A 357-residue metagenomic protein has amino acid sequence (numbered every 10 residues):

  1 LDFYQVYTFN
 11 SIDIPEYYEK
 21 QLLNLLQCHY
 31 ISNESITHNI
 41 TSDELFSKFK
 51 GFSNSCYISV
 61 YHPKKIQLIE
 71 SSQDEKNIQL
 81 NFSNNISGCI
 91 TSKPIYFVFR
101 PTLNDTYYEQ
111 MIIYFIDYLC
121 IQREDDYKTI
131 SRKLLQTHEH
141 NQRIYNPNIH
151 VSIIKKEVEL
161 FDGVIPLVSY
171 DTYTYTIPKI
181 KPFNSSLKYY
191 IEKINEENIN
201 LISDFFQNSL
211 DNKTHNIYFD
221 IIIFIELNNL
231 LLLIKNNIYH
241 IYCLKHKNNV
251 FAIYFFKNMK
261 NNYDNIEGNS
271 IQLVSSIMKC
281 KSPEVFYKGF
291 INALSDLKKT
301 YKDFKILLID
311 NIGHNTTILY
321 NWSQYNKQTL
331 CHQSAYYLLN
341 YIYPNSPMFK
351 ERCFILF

Functional and structural regions predicted by a protein language model:
D2-S83, V151, E157-V274: Amide-forming acyltransferase catalytic core, primarily the GNAT-like/NAT-type and related acyltransferase folds
F82, I86-Q110, Y337: DNA polymerase sliding clamps and clamp-related checkpoint/processivity subunits
G88-I90, L119, Y254: Conserved GNAT-family N-acetyltransferase fold
S92, Y107-I113, C120-V164, E197: A structural/positional concept
Y96, I116-Y127, Q272-V285: A short, internal acetyl-CoA/4′-phosphopantetheine-binding micro-motif in the GNAT/acyltransferase core
V98-F115, K260-L273: A conserved beta-turn-beta hairpin within the catalytic core of GNAT-like acetyltransferases that forms part
E124-H140, K281-K298: Conserved acetyl-CoA-binding loop-helix of GNAT-fold acetyltransferases
I149-K193, I253-E284, N292-F357: Active-site/acyl-donor-binding loops of N-acyltransferases
